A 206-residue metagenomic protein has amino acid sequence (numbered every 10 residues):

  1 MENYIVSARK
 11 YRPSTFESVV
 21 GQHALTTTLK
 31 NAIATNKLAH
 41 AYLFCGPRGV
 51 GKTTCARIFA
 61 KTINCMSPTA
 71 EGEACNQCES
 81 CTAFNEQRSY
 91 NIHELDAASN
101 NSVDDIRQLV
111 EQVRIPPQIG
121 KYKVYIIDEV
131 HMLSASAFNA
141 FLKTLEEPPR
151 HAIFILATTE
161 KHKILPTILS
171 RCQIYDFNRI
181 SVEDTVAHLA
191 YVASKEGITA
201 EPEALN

Functional and structural regions predicted by a protein language model:
M1-I174, S181-D184, A190-S194, P202-E203: P-loop/Walker A NTP-binding region and its immediately flanking N-terminal helices in P-loop NTPase folds
